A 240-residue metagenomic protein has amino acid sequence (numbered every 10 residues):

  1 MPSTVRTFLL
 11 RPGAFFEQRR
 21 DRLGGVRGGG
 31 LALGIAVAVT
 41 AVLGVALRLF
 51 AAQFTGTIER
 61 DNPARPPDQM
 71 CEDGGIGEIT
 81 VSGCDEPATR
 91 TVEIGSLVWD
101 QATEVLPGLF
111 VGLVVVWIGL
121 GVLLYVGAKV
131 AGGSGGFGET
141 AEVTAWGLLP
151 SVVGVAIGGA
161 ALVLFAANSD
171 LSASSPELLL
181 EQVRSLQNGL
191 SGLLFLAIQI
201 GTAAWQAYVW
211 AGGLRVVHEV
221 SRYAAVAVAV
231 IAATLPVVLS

Functional and structural regions predicted by a protein language model:
M1-D100: N-terminal juxtamembrane cytosolic/stromal segments of multi-pass membrane proteins
M1-R19, L106, F110, L123 (+3 more regions): Hydrophobic alpha-helical segments of integral membrane proteins, encompassing both true transmembrane helices
R19-A38, G138-L148, R222-V230: Alpha-helical transmembrane segments and their helix-start/interface "positive-inside/aromatic belt" motifs in integral
A41-V45, W117, G121, A204-Y208: Transmembrane alpha-helical segments of multi-pass membrane transport proteins and ion-pumping complexes
L43-A51, C84-W99, A141-L148, A167-R184: Hydrophobic alpha-helical transmembrane segments
G77-V116, Q182-Q206: Hydrophobic alpha-helical transmembrane segments
S96-D170: Alpha-helical transmembrane segments with an aromatic anchor "belt"
E142-S240: Hydrophobic alpha-helical transmembrane segments and adjacent short intramembrane/lumenal linkers of inner/organellar
